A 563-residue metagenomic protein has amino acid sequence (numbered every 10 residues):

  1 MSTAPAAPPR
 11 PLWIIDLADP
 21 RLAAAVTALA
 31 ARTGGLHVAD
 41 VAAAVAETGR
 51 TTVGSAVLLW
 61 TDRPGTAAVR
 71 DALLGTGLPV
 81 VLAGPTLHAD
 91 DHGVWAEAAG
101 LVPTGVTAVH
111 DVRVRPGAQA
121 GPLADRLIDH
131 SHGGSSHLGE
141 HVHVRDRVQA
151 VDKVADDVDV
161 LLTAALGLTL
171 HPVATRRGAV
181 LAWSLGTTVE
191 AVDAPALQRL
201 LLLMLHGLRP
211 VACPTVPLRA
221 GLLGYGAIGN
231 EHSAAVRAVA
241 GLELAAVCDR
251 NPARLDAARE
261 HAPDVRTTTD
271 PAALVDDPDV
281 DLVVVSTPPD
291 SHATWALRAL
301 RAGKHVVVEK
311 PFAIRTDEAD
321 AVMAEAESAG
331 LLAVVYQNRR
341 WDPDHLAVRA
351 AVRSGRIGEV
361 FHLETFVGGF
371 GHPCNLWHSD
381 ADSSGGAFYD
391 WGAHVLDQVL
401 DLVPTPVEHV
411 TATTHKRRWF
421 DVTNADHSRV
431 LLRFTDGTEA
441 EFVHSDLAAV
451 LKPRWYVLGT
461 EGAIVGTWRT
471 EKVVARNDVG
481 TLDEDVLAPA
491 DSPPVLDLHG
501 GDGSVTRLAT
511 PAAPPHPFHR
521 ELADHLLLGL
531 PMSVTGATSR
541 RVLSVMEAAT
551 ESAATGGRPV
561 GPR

Functional and structural regions predicted by a protein language model:
M1-P5, V211-P217, L282-V284, D320 (+4 more regions): C-terminal helix-rich "cap/oligomerization" subdomain common to oxidoreductases
S2-T33, C213-A262: N-terminal Rossmann-like dinucleotide-binding module
A24, H110-A191: Catalytic beta-strand/loop cores that center a nucleophilic Ser/Cys/Thr and support acyl-enzyme chemistry
D62, T66-A68, H232, A262 (+1 more regions): Beta-loop-alpha module in the N-terminal Rossmann-like domain of NAD(P)-dependent dehydrogenases, especially those
R63-G133: A glycine-rich, often tryptophan-bearing local segment used as a flexible ligand/cofactor-contacting loop or short
W95, V112-G139, R339-D421, G556: Predominantly a Rossmann-like dinucleotide-binding segment in NAD(P)-dependent oxidoreductases
A155-A165, C374-E439, H444-V450, Y456 (+1 more regions): Rossmann-like dinucleotide-binding domain that binds NAD(P)(H)
P217, N338, Y456-A537: C-terminal glycine/acidic-rich active-site capping loop/insertion
